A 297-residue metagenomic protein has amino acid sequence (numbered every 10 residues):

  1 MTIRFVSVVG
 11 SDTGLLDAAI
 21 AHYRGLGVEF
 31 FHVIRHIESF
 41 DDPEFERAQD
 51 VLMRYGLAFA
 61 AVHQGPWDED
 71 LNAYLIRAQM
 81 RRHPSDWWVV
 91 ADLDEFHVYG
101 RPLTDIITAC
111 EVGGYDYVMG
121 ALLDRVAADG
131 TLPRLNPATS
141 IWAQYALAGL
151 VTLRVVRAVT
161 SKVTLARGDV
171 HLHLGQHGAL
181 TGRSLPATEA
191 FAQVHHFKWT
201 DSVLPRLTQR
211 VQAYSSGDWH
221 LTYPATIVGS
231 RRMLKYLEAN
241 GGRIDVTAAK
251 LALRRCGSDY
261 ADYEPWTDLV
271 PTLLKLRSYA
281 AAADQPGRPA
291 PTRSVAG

Functional and structural regions predicted by a protein language model:
M1-R24: N-proximal low-complexity "stem/linker" segments adjacent to membrane-targeting elements
T2-I3, R24-R35, L57-A58: Short loop->beta transition adjacent to catalytic acidic/histidine clusters or analogous donor-positioning motifs
V9, I34-I37: Short beta-strand/turn micro-motifs composed of small residues that flank or help shape donor/cofactor-binding pockets
E29-F30, D86, D116: Short acidic/polar active-site loop segments enriched in Thr and Asp
H36-A91, V98: Active-site-proximal specificity loops/subdomain of glycosyltransferases
N72-Y74, Y99-G297: Catalytic-site signature of metal-activated, phosphate-bearing donor transferases, centered on the GT-A/GT-A-like
